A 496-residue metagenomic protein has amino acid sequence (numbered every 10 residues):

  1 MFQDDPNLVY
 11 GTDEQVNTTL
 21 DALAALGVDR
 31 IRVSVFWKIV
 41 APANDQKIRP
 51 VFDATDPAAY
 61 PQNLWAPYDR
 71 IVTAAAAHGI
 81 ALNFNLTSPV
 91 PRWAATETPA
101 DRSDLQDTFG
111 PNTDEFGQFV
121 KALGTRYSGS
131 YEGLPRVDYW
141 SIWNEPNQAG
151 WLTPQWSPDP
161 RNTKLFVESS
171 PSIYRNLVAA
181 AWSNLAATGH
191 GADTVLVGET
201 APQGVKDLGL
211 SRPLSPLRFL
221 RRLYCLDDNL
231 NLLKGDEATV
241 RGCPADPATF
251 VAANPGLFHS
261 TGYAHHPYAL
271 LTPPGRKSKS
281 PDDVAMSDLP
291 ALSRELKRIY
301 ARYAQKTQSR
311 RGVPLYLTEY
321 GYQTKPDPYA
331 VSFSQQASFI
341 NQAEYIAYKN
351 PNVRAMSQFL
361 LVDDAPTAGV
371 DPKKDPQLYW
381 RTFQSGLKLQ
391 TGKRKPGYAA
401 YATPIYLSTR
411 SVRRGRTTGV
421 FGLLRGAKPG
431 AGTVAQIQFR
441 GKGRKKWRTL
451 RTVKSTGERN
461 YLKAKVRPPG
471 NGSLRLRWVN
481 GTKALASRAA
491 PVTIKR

Functional and structural regions predicted by a protein language model:
M1-D29, S34-F36: Boundary/entry segment of secreted carbohydrate-active catalytic domains
F2, I31, A75, L123 (+8 more regions): Conserved, mostly hydrophobic/aromatic
V16, T113, G117-D138, P158 (+1 more regions): Noncatalytic carbohydrate-binding groove/subsite architecture in carbohydrate-active enzymes
L26-P213, L270: Substrate-binding cleft and catalytic face of glycoside hydrolase catalytic domains, especially the flexible beta-alpha
K47-R49, P146, W151, D159-P160 (+5 more regions): Aromatic-rich peripheral "rim/lid" segments of glycoside hydrolase catalytic domains that contact and position glycan
G432-R451, N471-V479: Short beta-strand segments and strand-loop junctions that repeat across beta-rich extracellular domains
R448-R459, A490-P491: Solvent-exposed serine/threonine-rich low-complexity stretches and specific carbohydrate-binding patches
N460-P468: Exposed aromatic-hydrophobic patches
